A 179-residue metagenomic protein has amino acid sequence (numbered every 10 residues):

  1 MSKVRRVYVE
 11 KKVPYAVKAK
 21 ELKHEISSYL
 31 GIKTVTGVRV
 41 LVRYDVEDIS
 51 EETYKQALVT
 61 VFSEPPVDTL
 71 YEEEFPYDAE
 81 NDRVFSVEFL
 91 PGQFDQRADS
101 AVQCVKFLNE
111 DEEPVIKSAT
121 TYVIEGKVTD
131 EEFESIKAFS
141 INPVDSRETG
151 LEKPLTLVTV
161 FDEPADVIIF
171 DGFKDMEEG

Functional and structural regions predicted by a protein language model:
M1-G179: Core nucleic-acid recognition elements
